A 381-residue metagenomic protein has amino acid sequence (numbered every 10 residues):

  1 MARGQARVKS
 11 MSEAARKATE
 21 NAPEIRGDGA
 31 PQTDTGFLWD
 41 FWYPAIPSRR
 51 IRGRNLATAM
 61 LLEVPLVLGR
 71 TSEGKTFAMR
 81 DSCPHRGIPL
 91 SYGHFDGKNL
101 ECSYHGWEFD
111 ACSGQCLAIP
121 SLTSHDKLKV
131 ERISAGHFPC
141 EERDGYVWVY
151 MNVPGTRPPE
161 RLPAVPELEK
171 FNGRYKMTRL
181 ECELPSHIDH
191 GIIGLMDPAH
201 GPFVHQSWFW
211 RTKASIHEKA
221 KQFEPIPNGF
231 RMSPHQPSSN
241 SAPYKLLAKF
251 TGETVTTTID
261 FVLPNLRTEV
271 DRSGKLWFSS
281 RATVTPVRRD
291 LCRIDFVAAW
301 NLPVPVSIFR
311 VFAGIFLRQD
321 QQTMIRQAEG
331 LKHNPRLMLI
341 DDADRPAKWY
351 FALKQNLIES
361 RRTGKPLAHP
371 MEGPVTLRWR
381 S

Functional and structural regions predicted by a protein language model:
A2-G4, S10-E20, E24-D34, I46-F171 (+1 more regions): Rieske [2Fe-2S] iron-sulfur-binding domain
A6, K75, P158-S381: C-terminal catalytic domain of Rieske-type non-heme iron oxygenases
T35-L38, S103, R345, V375: Acidic, low-complexity intrinsically disordered regions
L38-A45: A short helix->beta-strand "capping" segment at the edge of beta-propeller domains
W39, S134, E141-R143, F278 (+1 more regions): A short, structural micro-pattern
Y43, A57, L66, F138 (+5 more regions): A broad, low-specificity signal marking well-ordered, structured residues that form hydrophobic/aromatic
